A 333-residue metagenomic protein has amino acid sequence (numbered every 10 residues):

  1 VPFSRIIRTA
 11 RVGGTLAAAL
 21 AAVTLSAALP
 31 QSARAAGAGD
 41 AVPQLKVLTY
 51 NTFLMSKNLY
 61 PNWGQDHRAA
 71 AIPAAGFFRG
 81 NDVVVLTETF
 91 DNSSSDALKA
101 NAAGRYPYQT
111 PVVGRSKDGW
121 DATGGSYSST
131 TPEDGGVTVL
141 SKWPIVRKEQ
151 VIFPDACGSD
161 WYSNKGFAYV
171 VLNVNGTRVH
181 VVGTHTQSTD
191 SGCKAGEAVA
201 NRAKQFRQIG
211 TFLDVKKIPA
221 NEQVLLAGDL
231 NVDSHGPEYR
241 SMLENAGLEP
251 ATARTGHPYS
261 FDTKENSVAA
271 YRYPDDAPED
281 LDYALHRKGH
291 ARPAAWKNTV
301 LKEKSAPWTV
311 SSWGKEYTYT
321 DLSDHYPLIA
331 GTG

Functional and structural regions predicted by a protein language model:
P2, I6-L20, L25-G104, G114-A122 (+1 more regions): N-terminal, active-site-proximal structural segment of metallo-dependent hydrolase catalytic domains
G39-P43, F77-R79, A100-G104, S129-E133 (+7 more regions): Extracellular/periplasmic catalytic domains that process cell-envelope and extracellular macromolecules
K46-T52, I72-L98, L140, V170 (+4 more regions): Active-site beta-strand/loop signature of hydrolases that rely on acidic residues for catalysis
K57-L59, Q150-D160, T186-R202: Surface-exposed cleft-lining segments at the edges of enzyme active sites
R68-I72, S94-L98, G136, E149 (+4 more regions): Stable alpha-helical elements in mature extracytoplasmic
V83, T89-Q187: Structured beta-strand-rich core segments of catalytic domains in phosphoester-bond hydrolases
T186-I209, N231-L243: Active-site-proximal segments of metal-dependent phosphoesterases and phosphodiesterases across multiple
V215-L225, V232-G333: Metal-dependent phosphoester-hydrolase catalytic domains
